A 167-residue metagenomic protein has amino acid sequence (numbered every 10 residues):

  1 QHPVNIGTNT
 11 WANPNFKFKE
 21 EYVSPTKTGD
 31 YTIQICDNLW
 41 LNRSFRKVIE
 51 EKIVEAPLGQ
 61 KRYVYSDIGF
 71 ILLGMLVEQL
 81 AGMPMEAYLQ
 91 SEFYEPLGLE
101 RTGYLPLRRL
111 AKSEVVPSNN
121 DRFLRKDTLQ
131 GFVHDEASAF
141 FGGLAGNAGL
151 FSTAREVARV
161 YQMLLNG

Functional and structural regions predicted by a protein language model:
Q1-L58: Extended, solvent-exposed regulatory segments
R46-G167: Short, surface-exposed loop or secondary-structure junction motifs that flank catalytic or metal-binding residues
